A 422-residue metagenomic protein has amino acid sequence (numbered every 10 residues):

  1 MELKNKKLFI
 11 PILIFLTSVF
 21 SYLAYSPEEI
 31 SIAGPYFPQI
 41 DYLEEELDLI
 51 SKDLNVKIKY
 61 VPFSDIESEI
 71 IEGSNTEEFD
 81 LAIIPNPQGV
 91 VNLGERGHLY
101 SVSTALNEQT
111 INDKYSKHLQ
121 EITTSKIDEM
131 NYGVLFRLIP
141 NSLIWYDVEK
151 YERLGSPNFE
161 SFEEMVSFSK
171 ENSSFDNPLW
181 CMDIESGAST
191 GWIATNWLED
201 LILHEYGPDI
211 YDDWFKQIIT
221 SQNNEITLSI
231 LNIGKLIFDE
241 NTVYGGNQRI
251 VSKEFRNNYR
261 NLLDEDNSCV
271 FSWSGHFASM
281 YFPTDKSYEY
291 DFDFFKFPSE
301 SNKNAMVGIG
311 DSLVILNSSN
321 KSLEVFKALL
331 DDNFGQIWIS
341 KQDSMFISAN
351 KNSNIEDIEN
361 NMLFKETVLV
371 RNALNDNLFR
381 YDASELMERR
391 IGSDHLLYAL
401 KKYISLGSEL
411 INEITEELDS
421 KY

Functional and structural regions predicted by a protein language model:
M1-V91, S420-Y422: Conserved N-terminal structural module of periplasmic/extracytoplasmic solute-binding proteins
E67-E78, A82, K150, S167-F175 (+2 more regions): Short helices/loops that flank or line small-molecule/ion binding pockets
N86-L143: Hinge/lid segment of periplasmic solute-binding proteins
Q88-L93, W273-E289: A ligand-binding cleft/hinge motif common to bilobed small-molecule-binding domains
Y132-F136, V166-I219: Extracytoplasmic/periplasmic solute-binding protein
D212-K253: Glycine-centered hinge/linker elements that transmit conformational signals in sensory and ligand-binding systems
T284-S348: Extracytoplasmic/periplasmic substrate-recognition and gating elements
V307, I339-N352, E356-Y422: C-terminal capping/gating helix-and-loop segments adjacent to ligand/active sites or protein-protein/ligand interfaces
